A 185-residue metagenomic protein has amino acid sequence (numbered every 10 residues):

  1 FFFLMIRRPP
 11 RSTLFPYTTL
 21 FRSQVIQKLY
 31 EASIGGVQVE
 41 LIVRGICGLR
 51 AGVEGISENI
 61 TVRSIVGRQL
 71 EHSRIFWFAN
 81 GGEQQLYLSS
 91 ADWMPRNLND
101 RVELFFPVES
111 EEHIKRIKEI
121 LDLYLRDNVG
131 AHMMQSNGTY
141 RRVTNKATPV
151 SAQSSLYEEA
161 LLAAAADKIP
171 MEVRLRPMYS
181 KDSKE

Functional and structural regions predicted by a protein language model:
M5-L20: Short, small-residue-biased leader/transition segments that mark boundaries at the very start of proteins
T18-E185: PLD/PLD-like phosphodiesterase catalytic module centered on the HKD motif
